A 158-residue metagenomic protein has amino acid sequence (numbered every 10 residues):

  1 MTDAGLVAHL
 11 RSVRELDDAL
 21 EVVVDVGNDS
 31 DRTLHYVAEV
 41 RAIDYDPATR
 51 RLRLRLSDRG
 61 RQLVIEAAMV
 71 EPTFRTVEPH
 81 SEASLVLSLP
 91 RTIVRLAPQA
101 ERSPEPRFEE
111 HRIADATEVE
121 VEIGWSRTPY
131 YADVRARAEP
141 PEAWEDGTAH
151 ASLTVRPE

Functional and structural regions predicted by a protein language model:
M1-R14: N-terminal edge beta-strand
R11-V13, E39, I43, R50-L52 (+1 more regions): Generic beta-strand hydrophobic packing signal
R14-E15, N28: Short polar catalytic/cofactor-binding loops
L16-D17, P79: Surface-exposed loops/turns
D18-V22: Structural beta-strand segments of beta-rich domains
V24-T33: Asparagine-centered strand-capping/turn motif at beta-strand->loop junctions
T33-E82: The feature marks short-to-medium sequence segments in extracytoplasmic or secretory-pathway proteins
T73-E158: Surface-exposed edge beta-strand/loop patches
